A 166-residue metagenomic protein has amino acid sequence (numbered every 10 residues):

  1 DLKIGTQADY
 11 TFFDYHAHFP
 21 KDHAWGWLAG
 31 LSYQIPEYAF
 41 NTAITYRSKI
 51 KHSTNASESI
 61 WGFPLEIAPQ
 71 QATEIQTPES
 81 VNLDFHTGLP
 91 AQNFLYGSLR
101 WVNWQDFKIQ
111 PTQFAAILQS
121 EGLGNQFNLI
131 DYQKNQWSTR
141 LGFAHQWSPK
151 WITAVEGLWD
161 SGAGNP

Functional and structural regions predicted by a protein language model:
D1-P166: Outer-membrane beta-barrel porins/channels
